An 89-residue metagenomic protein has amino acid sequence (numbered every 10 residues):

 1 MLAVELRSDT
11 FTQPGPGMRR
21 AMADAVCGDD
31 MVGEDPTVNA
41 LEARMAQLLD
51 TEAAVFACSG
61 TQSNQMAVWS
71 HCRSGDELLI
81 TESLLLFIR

Functional and structural regions predicted by a protein language model:
M1-A21: N-terminal amphipathic/basic leader segments beginning at the initiator methionine
V4, A53-F56, D76-L78: Structural motif
E5, D9, D29-D30, D35 (+1 more regions): Acidic side chains
P14-G60, E82-I88: Conserved N-terminal alpha-helix of the aminotransferase class I/II PLP-enzyme fold
S63-H71: Buried hydrophobic packing segments
S70-I88: Conserved PLP-anchoring active-site segment centered on the Schiff-base-forming lysine
